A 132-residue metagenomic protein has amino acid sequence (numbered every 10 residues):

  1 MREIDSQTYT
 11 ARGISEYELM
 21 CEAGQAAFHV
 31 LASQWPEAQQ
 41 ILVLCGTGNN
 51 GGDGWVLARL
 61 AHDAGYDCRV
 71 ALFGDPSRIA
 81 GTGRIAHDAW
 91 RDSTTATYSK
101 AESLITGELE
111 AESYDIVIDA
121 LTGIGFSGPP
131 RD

Functional and structural regions predicted by a protein language model:
M1-C45: An N-terminal, well-structured beta->alpha segment
W35-L44, N49-D132: Glycine-rich phosphate/dinucleotide-binding loop and adjoining beta-alpha-beta core of small-molecule
